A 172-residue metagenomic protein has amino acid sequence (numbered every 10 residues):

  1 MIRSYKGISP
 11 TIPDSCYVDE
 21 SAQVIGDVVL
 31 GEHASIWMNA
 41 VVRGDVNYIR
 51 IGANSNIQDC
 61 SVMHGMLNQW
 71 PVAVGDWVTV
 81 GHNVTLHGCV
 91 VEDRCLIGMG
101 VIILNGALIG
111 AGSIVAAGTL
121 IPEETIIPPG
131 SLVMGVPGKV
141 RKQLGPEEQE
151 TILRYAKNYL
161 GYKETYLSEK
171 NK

Functional and structural regions predicted by a protein language model:
M1-I12, D45-A53, D59-V62, M66 (+3 more regions): Glycine-rich hexapeptide-repeat left-handed beta-helix
M1-I36: N-terminal segments that cap or nucleate solenoid repeat domains
T79: Short proline/glycine- and basic residue-enriched helix-capping loop/turn segments at helix->loop/beta transitions
